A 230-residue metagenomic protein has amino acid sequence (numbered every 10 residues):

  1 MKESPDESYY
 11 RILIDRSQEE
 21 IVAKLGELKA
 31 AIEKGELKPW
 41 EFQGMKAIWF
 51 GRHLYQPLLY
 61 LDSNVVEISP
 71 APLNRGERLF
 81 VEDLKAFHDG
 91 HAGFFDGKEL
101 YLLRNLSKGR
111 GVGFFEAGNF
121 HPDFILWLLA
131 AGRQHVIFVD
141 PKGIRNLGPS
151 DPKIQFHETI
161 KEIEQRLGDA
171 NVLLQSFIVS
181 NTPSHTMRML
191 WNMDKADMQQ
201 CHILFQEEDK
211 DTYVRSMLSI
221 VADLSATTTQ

Functional and structural regions predicted by a protein language model:
M1-H121, W127-Q230: Intrinsically disordered, low-complexity, repeat-rich regions that form long N- or C-terminal tails or large
